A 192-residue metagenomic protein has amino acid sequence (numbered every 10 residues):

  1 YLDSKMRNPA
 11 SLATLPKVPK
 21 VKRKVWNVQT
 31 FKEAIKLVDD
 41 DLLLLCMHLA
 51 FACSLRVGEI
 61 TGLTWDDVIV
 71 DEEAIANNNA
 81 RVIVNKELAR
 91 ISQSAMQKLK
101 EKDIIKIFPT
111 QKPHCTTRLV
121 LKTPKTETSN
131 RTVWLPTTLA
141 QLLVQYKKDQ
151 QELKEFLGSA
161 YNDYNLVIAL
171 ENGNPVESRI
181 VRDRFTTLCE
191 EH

Functional and structural regions predicted by a protein language model:
Y1-L12, R56: N-terminal DNA-binding recognition helix of tyrosine site-specific recombinases/integrases
L12-L43, A52-L55, L63, T116 (+1 more regions): Long, amphipathic, Lys/Arg-enriched alpha-helical "connector/arm" segment
L15, T30, L63-E152, F156 (+1 more regions): Conserved tyrosine-mediated DNA breakage-rejoining catalytic core shared by Y-recombinases
K36, D40-L43, C53, V133 (+1 more regions): Short, basic (Lys/Arg/His-rich) helix/loop patches that form interaction surfaces in the mid-to-C-terminal regions
E59: Acidic donor-binding helix in nucleotide-sugar-dependent glycosyltransferases
